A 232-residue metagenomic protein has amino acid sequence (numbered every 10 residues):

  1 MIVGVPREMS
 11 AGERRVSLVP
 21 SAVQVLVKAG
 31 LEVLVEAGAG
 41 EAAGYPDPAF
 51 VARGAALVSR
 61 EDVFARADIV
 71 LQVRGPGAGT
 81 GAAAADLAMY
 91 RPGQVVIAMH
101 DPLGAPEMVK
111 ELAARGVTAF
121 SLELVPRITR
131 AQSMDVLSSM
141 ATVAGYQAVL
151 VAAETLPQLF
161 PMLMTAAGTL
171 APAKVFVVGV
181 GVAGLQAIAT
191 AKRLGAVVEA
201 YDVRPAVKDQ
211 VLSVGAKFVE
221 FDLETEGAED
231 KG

Functional and structural regions predicted by a protein language model:
I2, E8, A78-K174: Glycine/serine-rich phosphate-binding loop and adjoining beta1-alpha1 elements at the start of nucleotide-handling
I2-E111, R115: An N-terminal-biased, well-structured beta-alpha scaffold segment characteristic of Rossmann-like dinucleotide-binding
P6-A42, P161-G232: Glycine-rich phosphate/diphosphate-binding loop of Rossmann-like nucleotide-binding domains
F50-G54, V136-M140, G215-E220: Short, hinge-like loop/turn segments at secondary-structure boundaries
L57, V95-A98, T118-L122, V198-A200 (+1 more regions): Short hydrophobic/aromatic-enriched beta-strand-loop microsegments
V58-I69, A144-T155, E224-G232: Short, basic, helix/turn surface patches
V63, D101-L103, L124-P126, R204 (+1 more regions): Short, acidic/turn-prone active-site loops that include or flank metal/cofactor- and phosphate-binding residues
A67-D68, P106-M108, T129-S133, Q210-V211 (+1 more regions): Short, charged, surface-exposed secondary-structure boundary motifs
